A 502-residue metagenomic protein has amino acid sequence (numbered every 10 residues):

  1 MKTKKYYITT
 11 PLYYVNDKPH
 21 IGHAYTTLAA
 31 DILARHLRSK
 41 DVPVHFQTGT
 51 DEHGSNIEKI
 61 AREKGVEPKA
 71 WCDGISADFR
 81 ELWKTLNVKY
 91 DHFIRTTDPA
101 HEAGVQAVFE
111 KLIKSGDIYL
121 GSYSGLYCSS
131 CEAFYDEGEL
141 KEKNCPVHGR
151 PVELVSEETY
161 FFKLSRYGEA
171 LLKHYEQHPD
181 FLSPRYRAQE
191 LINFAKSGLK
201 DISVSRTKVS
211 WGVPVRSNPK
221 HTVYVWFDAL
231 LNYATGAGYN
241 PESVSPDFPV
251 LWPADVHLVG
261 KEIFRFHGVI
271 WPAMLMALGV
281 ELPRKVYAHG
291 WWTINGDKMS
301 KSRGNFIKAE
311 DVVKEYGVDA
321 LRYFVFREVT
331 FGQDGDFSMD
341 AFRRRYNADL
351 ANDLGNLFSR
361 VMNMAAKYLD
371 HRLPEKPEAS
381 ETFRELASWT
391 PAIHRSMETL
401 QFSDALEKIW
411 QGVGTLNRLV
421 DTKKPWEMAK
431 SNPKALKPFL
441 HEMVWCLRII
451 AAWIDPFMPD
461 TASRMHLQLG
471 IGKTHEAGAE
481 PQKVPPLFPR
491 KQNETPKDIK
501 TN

Functional and structural regions predicted by a protein language model:
M1-K18, A29-I202, A237-Y239, S243-D247 (+3 more regions): Conserved, charged catalytic cores of large soluble enzymes
M1-K5, H45, G49, G121-L126 (+5 more regions): Basic, alpha-helical terminal appendages of large translation-related enzymes
M1-T48, A100-G104, L154-K367, A405-I409: Structured secondary-structure scaffolds
P68, P184-R187, R343, L350 (+4 more regions): Residue-level recognition of alpha-helical structural elements
L126-C131, G290-W292, A341-F342, K376-E381 (+2 more regions): A glycine-rich phosphate-binding loop feature that marks nucleotide/adenosyl-phosphate handling sites
A133-Y135, W292-M299, A348, A379-S388 (+1 more regions): Short, mixed-charge aromatic SLiMs
D334-M339, A387-R395: Short, charged/polar, low-complexity loop and linker segments that flank or interrupt alpha-helical bundles
A351, G355, F383, A387 (+4 more regions): Generic structural concept
